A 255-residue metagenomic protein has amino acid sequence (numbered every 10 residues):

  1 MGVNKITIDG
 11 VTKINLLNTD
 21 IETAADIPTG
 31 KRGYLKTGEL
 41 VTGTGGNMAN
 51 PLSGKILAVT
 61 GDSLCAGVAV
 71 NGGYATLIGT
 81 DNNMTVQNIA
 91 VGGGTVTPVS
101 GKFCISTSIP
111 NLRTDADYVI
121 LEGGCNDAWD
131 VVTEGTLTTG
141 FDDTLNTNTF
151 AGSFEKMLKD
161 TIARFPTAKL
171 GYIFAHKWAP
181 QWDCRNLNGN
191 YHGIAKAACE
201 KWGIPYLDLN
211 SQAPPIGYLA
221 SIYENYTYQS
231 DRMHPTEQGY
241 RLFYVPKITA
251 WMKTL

Functional and structural regions predicted by a protein language model:
M1-G54: Surface-exposed receptor/substrate recognition regions of extracellular proteins
N47-N71, G79-N82, R113-D115, A163-A168 (+2 more regions): N-terminal secretory targeting modules
I56-V59, L64-N148, G152, H234: Conserved SGNH/GDSL esterase-like catalytic core that processes O-acyl groups on lipids and polysaccharides
T85-Q87, K169, G203-P205: Conserved beta-strand segments of alpha/beta enzyme cores
I120-E122, K169-I173: Conserved, well-ordered alpha-helix/loop/beta-strand core segments that scaffold catalytic motifs
F154-L158, H192: Generic structural signal for well-ordered alpha-helices, preferentially at hydrophobic/aromatic core positions
M157-T161, C199: Hydrophobic positions in alpha-helices of CheY-like receiver
A175-L255: Catalytic His-Asp segment of secreted/periplasmic serine-dependent ester chemistry enzymes
